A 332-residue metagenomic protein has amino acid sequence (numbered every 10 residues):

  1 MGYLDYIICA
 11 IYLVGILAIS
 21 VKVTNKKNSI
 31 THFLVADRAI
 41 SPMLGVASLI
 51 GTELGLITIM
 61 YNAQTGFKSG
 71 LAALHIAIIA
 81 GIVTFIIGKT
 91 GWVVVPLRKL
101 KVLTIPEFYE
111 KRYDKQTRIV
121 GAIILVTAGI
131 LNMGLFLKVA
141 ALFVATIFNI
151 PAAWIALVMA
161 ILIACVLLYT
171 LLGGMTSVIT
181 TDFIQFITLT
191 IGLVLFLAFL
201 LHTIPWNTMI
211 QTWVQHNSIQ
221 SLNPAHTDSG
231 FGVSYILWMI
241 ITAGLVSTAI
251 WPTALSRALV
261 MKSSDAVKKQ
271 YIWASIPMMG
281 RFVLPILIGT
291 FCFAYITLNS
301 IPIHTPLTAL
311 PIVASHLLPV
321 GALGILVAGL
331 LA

Functional and structural regions predicted by a protein language model:
M1-M60, T170-G173, G192-L195: Membrane-interface "cap" regions at the ends of multi-pass membrane proteins
Y6, I40-P42, A73-H75, R112-V120 (+3 more regions): Membrane-interfacial loop-to-helix junctions in multi-pass transporters
A10-A18, I82, I86-I87, I123 (+6 more regions): Generic alpha-helical transmembrane segments of integral inner-membrane proteins, especially permease/transport modules
I16, L74-L171, I240-S247, L331-A332: Helix-loop-helix module between adjacent transmembrane segments
I19-K26, G129-L137, F143-L157, L171 (+2 more regions): Hydrophobic alpha-helical segments and their helix-loop junctions in multi-pass secondary transporters
H32-V35, E107-D114, A122, S177 (+3 more regions): Short amphipathic alpha-helical coupling elements at transmembrane boundaries
L34-V102, Y235-T248, A254-S256, V260-L298 (+1 more regions): Membrane-interface helix-loop-helix modules in multi-pass membrane proteins
I40-L49, K111-V120, Q185-F199, I276-M278: Small-residue-rich segments of transmembrane alpha-helices in multi-pass membrane proteins, especially helix faces
